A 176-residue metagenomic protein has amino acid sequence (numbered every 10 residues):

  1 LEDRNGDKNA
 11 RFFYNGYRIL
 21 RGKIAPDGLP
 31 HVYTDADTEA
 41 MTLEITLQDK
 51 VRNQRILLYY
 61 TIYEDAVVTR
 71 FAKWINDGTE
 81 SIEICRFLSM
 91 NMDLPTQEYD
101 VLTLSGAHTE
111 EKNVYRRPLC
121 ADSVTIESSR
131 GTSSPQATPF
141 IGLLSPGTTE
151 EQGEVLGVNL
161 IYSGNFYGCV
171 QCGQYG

Functional and structural regions predicted by a protein language model:
L1-G176: Polysaccharide-binding surfaces and accessory modules of carbohydrate-active proteins
